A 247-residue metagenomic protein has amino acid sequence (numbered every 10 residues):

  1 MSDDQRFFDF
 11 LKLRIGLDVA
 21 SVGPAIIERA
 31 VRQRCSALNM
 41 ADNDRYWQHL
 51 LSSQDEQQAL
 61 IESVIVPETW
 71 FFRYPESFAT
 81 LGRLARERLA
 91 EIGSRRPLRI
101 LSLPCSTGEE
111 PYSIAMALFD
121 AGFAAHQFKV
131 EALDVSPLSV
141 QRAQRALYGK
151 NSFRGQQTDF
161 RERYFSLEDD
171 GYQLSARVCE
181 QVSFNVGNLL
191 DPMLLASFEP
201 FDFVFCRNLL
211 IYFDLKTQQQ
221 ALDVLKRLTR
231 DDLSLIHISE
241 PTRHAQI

Functional and structural regions predicted by a protein language model:
S2-L101: Conserved AdoMet
P97-S106, E131: Conserved class I S-adenosyl-L-methionine
T107-F123: Conserved SAM-binding loop of SAM-dependent methyltransferases across substrates and taxa, primarily the Class I
H126-F205, L209-F213, T217: Extended basic-aromatic, gly/pro-enriched interface segments that bind polyanionic ligands
Q219-D231: A short glycine-rich, Lys/Arg-flanked "PGG" loop and its adjoining helix->strand segment in the class I
I236-I247: Single conserved hydrophobic/aromatic residue that forms the stacking wall/gate of nucleotide- or nucleobase-binding
